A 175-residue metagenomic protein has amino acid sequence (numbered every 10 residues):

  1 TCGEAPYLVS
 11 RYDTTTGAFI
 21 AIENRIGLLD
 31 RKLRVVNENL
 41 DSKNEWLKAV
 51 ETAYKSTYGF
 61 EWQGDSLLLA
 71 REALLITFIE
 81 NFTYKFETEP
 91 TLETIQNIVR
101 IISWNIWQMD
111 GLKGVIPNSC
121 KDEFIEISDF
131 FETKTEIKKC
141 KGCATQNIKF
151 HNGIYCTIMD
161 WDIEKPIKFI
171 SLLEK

Functional and structural regions predicted by a protein language model:
T1-G114: Conserved S-adenosyl-L-methionine
T1-S10, T57-L69, I106, D110-V115 (+3 more regions): Conserved proline-anchored active-site loop of SAM-dependent methyltransferases that bridges a beta-strand
F19-L29, T157-E174: Short microdomains enriched in Cys/His and/or Lys/Arg
V36-N37, N44, G153, M159 (+1 more regions): N-terminal targeting segments
E89-L92, Q96, K121-F124, N152 (+1 more regions): Low-complexity, intrinsically disordered regions enriched in charged/polar residues
